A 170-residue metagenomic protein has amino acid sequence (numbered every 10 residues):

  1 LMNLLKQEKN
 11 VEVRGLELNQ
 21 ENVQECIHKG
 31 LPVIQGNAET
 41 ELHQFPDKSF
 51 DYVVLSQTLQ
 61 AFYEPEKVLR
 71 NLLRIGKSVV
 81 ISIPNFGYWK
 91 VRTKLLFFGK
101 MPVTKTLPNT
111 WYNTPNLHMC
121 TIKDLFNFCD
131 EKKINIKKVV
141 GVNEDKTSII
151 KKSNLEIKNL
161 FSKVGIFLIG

Functional and structural regions predicted by a protein language model:
L1-E41: Class I SAM-dependent methyltransferase SAM/SAH-binding core
E12, S49-D51: Structural signature of beta-strand start/N-cap positions in the alpha/beta core of ABC transporter nucleotide-binding
T40, Q60, Y88: Active-site micro-motifs of SAM-dependent methyltransferase domains
E41-D47: Short conserved loop adjoining the S-adenosyl-L-methionine
K48-S49, I75: Alpha-helix C-terminal capping/helix-to-coil transition sites in glycosyltransferase folds
D51-E64, I83: A short SAM/SAH-binding and catalytic strip from SAM-dependent methyltransferases
E66-N71, S78-G170: S-adenosyl-L-methionine-dependent methyltransferase catalytic module, highlighting the catalytic core
